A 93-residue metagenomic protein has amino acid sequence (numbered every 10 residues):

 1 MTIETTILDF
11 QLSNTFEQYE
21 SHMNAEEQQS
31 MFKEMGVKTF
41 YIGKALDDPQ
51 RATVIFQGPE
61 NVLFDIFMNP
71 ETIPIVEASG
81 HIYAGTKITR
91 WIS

Functional and structural regions predicted by a protein language model:
M1-I73, A84-S93: Short S/T/G/P-rich N-terminal loop/turn motif that feeds into the first structured element of a domain
S79: Regulatory input/activation interfaces that engage signals or partners
